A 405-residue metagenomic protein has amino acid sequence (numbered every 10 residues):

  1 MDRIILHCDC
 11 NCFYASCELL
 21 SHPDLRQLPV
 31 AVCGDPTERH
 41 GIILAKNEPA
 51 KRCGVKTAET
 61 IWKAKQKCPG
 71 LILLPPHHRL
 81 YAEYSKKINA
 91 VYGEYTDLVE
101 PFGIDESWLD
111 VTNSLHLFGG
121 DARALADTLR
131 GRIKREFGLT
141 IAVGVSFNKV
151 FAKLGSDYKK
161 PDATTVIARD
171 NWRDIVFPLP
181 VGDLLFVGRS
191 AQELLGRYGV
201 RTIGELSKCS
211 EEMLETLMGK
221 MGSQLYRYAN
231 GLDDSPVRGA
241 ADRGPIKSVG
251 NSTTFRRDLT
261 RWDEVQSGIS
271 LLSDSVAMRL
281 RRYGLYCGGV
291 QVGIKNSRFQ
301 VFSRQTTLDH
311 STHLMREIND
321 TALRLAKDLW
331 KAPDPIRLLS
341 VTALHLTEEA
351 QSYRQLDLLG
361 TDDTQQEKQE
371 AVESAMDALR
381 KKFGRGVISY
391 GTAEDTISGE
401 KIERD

Functional and structural regions predicted by a protein language model:
M1-R227, V237-A240, M278, D363-D405: Gly/Gly-Pro- and Ser/Thr-rich, intrinsically disordered tail segments characteristic of DNA damage-repair and tolerance
F13, P36-R39, S297-Q300, L346-E349: Short, charged/polar surface micro-motifs in flexible loops or helix N-caps
L28, I141, D162, G288-V290 (+2 more regions): Change "...and in nucleic-acid phosphodiester-cleaving endonucleases..." to "...and in nucleic-acid processing enzymes
I72-L73, Q300-R304, Q351-S352: Short small-residue beta-strand/loop micro-motif enriched in glycine and branched aliphatics
W108-N113, S303-T306, L356-G360: Short, hydrophobic beta-strand segments
F147-V150, N230-G231, Y286-S297, I336-T347 (+1 more regions): A glycine-rich phosphate-binding loop feature that marks nucleotide/adenosyl-phosphate handling sites
D183, A191-I336: DNA-contacting surface of Y-family translesion DNA polymerases
H310-D405: Acidic, metal-coordinating catalytic segment for phosphate/diphosphate chemistry, firing primarily on the Nudix
